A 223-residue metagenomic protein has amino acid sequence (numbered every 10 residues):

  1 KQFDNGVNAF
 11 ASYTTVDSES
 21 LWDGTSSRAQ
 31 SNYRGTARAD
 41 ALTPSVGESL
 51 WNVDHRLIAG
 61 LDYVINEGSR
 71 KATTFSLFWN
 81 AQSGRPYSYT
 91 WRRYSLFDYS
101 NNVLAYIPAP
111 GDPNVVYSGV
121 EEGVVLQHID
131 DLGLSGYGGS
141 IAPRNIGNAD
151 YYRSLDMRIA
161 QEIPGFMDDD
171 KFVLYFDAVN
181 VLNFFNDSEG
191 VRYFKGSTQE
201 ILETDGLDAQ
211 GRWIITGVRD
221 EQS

Functional and structural regions predicted by a protein language model:
K1-R70, T74-Y87: Gram-negative outer-membrane beta-barrel transporters
F10-A11, V173-F176: Beta-strand elements within well-structured catalytic alpha/beta cores of enzymes that handle phosphate/sulfate esters
W22-S31, A37-N52, S88-S95, Y137-Y152 (+1 more regions): Extracellular/periplasm-exposed beta-strand and loop segments of Gram-negative cell-envelope proteins, dominated by
G68, A72-F166, V173, K195-S223: Extracytoplasmic gating/loop element in the C-terminal half of outer-membrane beta-barrel translocons and assembly
A178-N180: Gly/Thr-rich phosphate-binding loop signature of adenosyl cofactor/nucleotide-binding cores
